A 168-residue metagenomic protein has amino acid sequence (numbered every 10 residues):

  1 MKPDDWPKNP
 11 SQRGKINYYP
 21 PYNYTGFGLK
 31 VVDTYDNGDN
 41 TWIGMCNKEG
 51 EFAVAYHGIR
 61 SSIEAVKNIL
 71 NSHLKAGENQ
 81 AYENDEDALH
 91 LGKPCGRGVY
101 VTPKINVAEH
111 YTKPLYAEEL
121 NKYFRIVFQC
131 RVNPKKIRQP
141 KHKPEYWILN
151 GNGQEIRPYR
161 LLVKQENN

Functional and structural regions predicted by a protein language model:
M1, D5-P7, I16-P20, G26 (+5 more regions): Active-site and NAD+-binding cores of ADP-ribose-processing enzymes
M1-C95: Internal glycine-rich, Lys/Arg-flanked active-site/core loops of soluble domains
G96-Y100: A short, exposed loop/beta-hairpin motif centered on an aromatic-Gly-Thr core
I105-N106: Alpha-helix/helix-capping structural signal
